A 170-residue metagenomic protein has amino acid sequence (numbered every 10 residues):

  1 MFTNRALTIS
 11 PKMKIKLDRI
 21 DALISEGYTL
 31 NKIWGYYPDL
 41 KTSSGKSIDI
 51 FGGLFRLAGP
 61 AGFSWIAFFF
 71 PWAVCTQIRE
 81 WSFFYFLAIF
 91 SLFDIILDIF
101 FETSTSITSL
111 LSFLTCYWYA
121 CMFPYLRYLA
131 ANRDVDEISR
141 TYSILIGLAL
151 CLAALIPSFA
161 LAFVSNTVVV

Functional and structural regions predicted by a protein language model:
F2-G53, S91-V170: Transmembrane helix recognition focused on a "late"/terminal membrane span
D39-F83: Membrane interfacial helix-start motif at the N-side
A67-W72, A88-L97: Hydrophobic, membrane-inserted alpha-helices
F84-Y85, L110: Hydrophobic alpha-helical transmembrane segments
